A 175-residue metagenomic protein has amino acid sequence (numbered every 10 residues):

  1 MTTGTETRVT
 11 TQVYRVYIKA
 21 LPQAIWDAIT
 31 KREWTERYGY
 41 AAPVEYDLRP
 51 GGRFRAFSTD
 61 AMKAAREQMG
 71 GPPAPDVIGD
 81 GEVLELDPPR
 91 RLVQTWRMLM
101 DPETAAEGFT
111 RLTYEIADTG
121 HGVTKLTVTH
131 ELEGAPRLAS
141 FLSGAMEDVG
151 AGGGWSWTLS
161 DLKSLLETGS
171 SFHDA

Functional and structural regions predicted by a protein language model:
M1-T11: Short acidic N-proximal helix/loop "leader" segments that mark the beginning of a domain or an inter-domain linker
V13, R32-I78, D174-A175: Short beta-edge strand/loop motif at the mouth of beta-sheet-based domains
R15-V16, V44, I78-E85, T110-D118: Hydrophobic/aromatic beta-strand elements that line small-molecule binding cavities or substrate pockets in beta-rich
K19-R37: Amphipathic alpha-helical segments
P22-Q23, D47-G51, L84-R91, E115-K125: A short, structured loop/turn motif at beta-sheet edges
K63-D101: Helix-adjacent hinge/juxtasegments
P102-G152, D174: Beta-strand/loop substructures that line and gate deep hydrophobic ligand-binding cavities in soluble
E131, S164-A175: Short, highly charged C-terminal tails/helix-capping segments
